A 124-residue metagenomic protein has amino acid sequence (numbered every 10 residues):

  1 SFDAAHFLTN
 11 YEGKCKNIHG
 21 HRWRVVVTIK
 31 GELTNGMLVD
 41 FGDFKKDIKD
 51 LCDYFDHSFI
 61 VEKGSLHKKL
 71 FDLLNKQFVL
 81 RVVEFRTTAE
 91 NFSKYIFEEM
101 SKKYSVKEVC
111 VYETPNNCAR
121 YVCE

Functional and structural regions predicted by a protein language model:
S1-E124: Charge-rich, low-complexity N-terminal segments
